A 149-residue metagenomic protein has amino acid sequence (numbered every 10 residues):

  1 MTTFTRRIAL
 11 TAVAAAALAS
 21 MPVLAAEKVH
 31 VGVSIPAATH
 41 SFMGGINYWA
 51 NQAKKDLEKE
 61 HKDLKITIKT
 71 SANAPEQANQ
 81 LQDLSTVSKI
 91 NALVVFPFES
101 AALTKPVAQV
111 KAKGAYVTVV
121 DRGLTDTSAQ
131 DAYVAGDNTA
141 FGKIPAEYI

Functional and structural regions predicted by a protein language model:
M1-L10: Bacterial N-terminal signal peptides that target proteins for export
T2-T3, A25-I149: A residue-level marker of the well-folded mature domains of exported/periplasmic proteins
A9-A19: Hydrophobic helical h-region of N-terminal Sec-dependent signal peptides in bacterial secretory/periplasmic proteins
A19-A25: Sec/Tat signal peptide C-region and signal peptidase I cleavage site
